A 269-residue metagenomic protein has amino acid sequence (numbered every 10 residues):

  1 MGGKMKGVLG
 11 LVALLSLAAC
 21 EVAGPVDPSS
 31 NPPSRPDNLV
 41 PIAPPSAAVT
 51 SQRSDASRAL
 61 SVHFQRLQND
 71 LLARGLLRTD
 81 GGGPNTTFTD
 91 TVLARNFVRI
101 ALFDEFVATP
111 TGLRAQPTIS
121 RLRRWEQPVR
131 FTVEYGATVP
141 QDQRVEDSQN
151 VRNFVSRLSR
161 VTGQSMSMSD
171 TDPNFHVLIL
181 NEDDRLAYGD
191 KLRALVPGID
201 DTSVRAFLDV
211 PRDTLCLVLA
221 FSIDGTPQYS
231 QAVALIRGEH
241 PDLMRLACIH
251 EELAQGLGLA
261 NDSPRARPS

Functional and structural regions predicted by a protein language model:
G2-D170, A187, D201: N-terminal low-structure segments adjacent to metalloprotease catalytic domains across cellular compartments
A108, A266-S269: Short, intrinsically disordered, charge-balanced linker/junction segments flanking boundaries in proteins
L122-A137, G225-G238, S269: Short, conserved helix/loop micro-motifs enriched in His/Cys and acidic residues
D147-H250, Q255-G256, A260-A266: Metzincin-family zinc-dependent endopeptidase catalytic domain
